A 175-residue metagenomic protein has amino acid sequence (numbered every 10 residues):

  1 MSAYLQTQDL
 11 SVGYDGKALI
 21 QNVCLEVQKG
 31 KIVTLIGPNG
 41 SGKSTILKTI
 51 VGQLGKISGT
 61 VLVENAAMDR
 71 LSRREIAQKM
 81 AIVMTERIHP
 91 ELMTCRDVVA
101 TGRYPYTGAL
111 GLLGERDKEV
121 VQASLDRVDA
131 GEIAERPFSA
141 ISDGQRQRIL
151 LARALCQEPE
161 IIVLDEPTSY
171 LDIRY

Functional and structural regions predicted by a protein language model:
I36-P38: The feature captures the beta-strand-to-loop junction immediately N-terminal to the Walker
V51: Helix-to-loop junction immediately C-terminal to a conserved catalytic motif
G59-A67, I76: Conserved ABC transporter NBD signature motif
A100, E115-I133, E158: Conserved ABC ATPase "signature" region
G111-L112, P137-I141, Q145: Conserved ABC ATPase signature
L151: Hydrophobic anchor residue at the start of the ABC signature
I162-E166: Catalytic Walker B motif of ABC-type/P-loop ATPase nucleotide-binding domains
